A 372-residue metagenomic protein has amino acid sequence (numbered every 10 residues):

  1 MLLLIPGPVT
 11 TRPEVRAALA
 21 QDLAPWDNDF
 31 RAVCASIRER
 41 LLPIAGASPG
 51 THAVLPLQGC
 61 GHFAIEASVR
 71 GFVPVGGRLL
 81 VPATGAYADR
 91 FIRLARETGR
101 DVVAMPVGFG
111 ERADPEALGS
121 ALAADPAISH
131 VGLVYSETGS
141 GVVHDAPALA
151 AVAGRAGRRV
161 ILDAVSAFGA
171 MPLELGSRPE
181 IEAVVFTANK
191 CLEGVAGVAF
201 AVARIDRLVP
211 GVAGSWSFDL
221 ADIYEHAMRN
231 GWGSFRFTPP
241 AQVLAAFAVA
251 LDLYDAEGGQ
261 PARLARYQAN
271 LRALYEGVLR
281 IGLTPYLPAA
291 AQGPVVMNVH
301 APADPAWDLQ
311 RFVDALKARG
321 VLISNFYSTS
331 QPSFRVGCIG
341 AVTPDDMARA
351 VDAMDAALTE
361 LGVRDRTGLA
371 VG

Functional and structural regions predicted by a protein language model:
M1, P332-G372: PLP-dependent enzyme catalytic core of the Aspartate aminotransferase-like
M1-N28: N-terminal "arm"/small-domain region of PLP-dependent enzymes with the aminotransferase-like
T10, N189-E276: Active-site C-terminal subdomain of aminotransferase-like
A18-A67, A86, R90-R96: Conserved N-terminal alpha-helix of the aminotransferase class I/II PLP-enzyme fold
V73-D89: Conserved PLP-anchoring active-site segment centered on the Schiff-base-forming lysine
A113-G169, A183: Active-site phosphate-binding strand-loop segment of PLP-dependent enzymes
L175-N189: Conserved active-site segment immediately N-terminal to the catalytic lysine that forms the internal aldimine
T284-A315: Conserved PLP-binding catalytic core of the aspartate aminotransferase-like
